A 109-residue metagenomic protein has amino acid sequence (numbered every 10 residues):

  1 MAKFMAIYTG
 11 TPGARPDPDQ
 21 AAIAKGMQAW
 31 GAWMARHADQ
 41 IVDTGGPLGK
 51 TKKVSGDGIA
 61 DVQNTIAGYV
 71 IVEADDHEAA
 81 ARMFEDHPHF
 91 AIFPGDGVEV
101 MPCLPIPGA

Functional and structural regions predicted by a protein language model:
M1-A109: Conserved, structured core segments of small domains
